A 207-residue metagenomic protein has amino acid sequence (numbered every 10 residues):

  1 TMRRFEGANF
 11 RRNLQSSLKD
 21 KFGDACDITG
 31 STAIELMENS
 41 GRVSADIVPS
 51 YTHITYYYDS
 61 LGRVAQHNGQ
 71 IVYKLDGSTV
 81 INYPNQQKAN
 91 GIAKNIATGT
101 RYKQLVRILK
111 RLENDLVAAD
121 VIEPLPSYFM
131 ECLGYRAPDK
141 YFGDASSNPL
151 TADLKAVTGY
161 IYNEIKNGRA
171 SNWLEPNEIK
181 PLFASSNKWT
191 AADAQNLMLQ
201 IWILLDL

Functional and structural regions predicted by a protein language model:
M2-E164: Catalytic cores of NTP-dependent nucleotidyl/adenyl transfer enzymes across multiple folds
K166-L207: Terminal (often C-terminal) interaction modules
